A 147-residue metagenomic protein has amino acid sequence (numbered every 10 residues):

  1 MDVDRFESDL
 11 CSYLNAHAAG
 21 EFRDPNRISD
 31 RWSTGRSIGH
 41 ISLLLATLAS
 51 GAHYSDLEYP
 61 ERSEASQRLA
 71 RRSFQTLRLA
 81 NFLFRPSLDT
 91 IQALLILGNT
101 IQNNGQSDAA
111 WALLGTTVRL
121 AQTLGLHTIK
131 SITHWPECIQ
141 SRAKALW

Functional and structural regions predicted by a protein language model:
M1, I101-W147: Acidic/serine-rich, low-complexity amphipathic helices located in mid- to C-terminal regulatory regions
M1-D89, I96-Q106, T133-W135: C-terminal transcriptional activation/regulatory domains of eukaryotic transcription factors
